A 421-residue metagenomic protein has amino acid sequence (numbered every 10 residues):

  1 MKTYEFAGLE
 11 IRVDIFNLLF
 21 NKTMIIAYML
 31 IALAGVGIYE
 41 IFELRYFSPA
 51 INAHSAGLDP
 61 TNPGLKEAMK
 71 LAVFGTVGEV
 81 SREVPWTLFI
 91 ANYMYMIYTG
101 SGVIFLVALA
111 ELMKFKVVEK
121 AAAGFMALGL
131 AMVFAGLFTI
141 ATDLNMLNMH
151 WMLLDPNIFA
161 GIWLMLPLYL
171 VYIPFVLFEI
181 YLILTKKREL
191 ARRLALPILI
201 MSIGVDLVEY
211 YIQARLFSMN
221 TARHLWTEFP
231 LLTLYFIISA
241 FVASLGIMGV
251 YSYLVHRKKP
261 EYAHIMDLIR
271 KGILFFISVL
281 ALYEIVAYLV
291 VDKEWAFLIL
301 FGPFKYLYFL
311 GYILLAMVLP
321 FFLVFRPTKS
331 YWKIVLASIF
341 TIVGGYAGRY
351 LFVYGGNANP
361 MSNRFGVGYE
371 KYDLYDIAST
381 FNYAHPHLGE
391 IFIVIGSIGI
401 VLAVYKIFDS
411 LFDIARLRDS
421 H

Functional and structural regions predicted by a protein language model:
I11-M29: N-terminal membrane topogenic signal
N17-T23, K114-V117, D155-I158, P167-V171 (+4 more regions): Long, contiguous internal "core" modules enriched in hydrophobic/ aromatic residues
I26-I41, L130-L137, F276-L280, L336-N357: Hydrophobic alpha-helical membrane-insertion segments
I38-I90, T142-W163, A214-L234, I285-L307 (+1 more regions): Membrane-interface interhelical loops and short amphipathic "cap" helices that link adjacent transmembrane segments
R45, Y181-R188, R326-K329, Y405-S420: Membrane-interface capping segments at transmembrane-helix boundaries
R82-M152, N157-L168: Membrane helical hairpin/interfacial module
W86-Y98, L164-L177, I238-A243, I247 (+2 more regions): Hydrophobic alpha-helical transmembrane segments
W332-A337, I342-H421: TerminUS-proximal long segments
